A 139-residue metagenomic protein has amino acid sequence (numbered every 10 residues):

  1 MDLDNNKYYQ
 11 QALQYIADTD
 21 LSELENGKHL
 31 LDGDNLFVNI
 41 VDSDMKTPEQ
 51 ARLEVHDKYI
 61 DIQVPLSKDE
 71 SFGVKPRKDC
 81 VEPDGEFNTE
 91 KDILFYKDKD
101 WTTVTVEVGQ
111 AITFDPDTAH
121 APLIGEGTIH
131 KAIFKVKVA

Functional and structural regions predicted by a protein language model:
M1-I40, T47-V55: A short, N-terminal "cap"/entry segment at the start of jelly-roll beta-barrel domains of the cupin/DSBH fold
G33-N35, V55-Y59, P65-S67, N88 (+2 more regions): Short connector loops at helix/strand junctions that flank enzyme active sites, especially segments positioning acidic
V38-H56, L66-C80: Conserved short histidine dyad/triad with adjacent acidic residue
K58, Y96-W101: Short alpha-helix capping/helix-loop boundary micro-motifs
K58-E70, P76, G85-I93, K135-K137: Short, conserved beta-strand element in jelly-roll/cupin
V104-A119: Conserved metal-binding segment of the jelly-roll/cupin
A111-T113, G127-A139: A short hydrophobic beta-strand segment most commonly corresponding to one strand of the jelly-roll/cupin
